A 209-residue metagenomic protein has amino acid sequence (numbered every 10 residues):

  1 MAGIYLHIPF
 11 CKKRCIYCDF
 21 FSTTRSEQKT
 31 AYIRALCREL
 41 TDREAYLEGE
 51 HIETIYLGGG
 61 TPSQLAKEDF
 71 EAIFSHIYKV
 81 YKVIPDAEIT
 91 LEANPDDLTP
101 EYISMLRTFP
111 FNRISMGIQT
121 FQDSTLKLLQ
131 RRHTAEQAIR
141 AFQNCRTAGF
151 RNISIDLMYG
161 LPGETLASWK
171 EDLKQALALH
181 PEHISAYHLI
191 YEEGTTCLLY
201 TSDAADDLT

Functional and structural regions predicted by a protein language model:
A2-R34, K127, R132: Canonical Radical SAM [4Fe-4S] cluster-binding loop centered on the CxxxCxxC motif and its immediate flanking residues
A31-D42, R140, E171, Q175: A non-catalytic, amphipathic alpha-helix used as a structural packing/dimerization or gating element in enzyme scaffolds
L36, L57, L91, D156 (+1 more regions): Residue-level signal for inorganic ion chemistry
T41, Y46-V80, I89, N94-S104 (+2 more regions): Conserved glycine-rich "GG(E/T)P / GGGxP" loop and the immediately following alpha-helix in the radical SAM core
K79-I84, T147-F150: Short helix-capping segments at alpha-helix termini
L106-F109: Acidic (Asp/Glu)-rich catalytic clusters
N112-I114, I118, E136-C197: Conserved C-terminal portion of the radical SAM core fold that forms the substrate/S-adenosylmethionine-binding
Y200-T209: Single conserved hydrophobic/aromatic residue that forms the stacking wall/gate of nucleotide- or nucleobase-binding
